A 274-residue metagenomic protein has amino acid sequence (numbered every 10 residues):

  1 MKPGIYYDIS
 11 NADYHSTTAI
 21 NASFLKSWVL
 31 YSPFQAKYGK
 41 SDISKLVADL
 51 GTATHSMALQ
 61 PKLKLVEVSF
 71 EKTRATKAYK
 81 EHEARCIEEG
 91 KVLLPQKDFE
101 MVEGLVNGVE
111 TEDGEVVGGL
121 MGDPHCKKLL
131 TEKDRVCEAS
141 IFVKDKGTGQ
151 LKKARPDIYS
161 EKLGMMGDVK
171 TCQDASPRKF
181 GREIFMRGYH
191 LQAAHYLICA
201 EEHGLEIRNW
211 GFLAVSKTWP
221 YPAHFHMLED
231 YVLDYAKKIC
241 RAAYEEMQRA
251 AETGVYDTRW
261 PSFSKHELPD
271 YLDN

Functional and structural regions predicted by a protein language model:
M1-K153, P261-K265: Metal-dependent nuclease catalytic cores that hydrolyze phosphodiester bonds in DNA/RNA, characterized by
S41-I43, G90-L94, R178-R187, D230-V232: Short histidine-centered catalytic/ligand-binding loop motif
L46, L50, Q192, A236: Hydrophobic (often cysteine-bearing) scaffold residues that line and stabilize catalytic clefts of nucleotide/cofactor
A53, L191-I198: Short amphipathic alpha-helical face segments that pack within enzyme cores and frequently flank/anchor catalytic
V106, F185, H195-N274: Metal-dependent nuclease catalytic regions and adjoining charged, substrate-binding loops involved in nucleic-acid end
C126-T131, S160-M166, E201-R208: Secondary-structure boundary elements
G149-K153, S160-G164, I207, T218-Y221: Coil-to-beta-strand transition motifs
A154-R182: Conserved catalytic cores of phosphodiester-cleaving nucleases, focusing on short active-site segments
